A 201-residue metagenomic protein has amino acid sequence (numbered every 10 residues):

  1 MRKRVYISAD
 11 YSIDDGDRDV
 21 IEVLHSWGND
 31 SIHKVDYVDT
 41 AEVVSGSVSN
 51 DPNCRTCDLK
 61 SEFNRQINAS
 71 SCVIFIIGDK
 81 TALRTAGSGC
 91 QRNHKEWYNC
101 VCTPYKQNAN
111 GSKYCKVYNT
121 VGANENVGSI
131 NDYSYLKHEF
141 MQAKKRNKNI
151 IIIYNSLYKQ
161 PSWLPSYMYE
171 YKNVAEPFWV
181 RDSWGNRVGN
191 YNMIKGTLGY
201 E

Functional and structural regions predicted by a protein language model:
M1-V73, I77, G196-E201: Conserved N-terminal substructure of TIR/SEFIR domains
R4, Y154-E201: C-terminal interaction surface of TIR/SEFIR-family domains
D14-D17, A82-A86, K159-P165: Short catalytic/ligand-binding loop motif for oxyanion handling, primarily in non-cytosolic enzymes, centered on
S31-E62, D79-G89, H94-K116, T120-I130: Conserved BB-loop
Q66, E139-Q142: Hydrophobic/aromatic ligand-binding patch that stacks against planar heteroaromatic rings of cofactors or nucleotides
G78-D79, S156: Flexible loop residues that form catalytic and substrate-binding hotspots at small-molecule/glycan-binding clefts
S134: Winged helix-turn-helix DNA-binding recognition segment
K145-I150: A short helix->loop->beta-strand "cap" motif at the edges of active sites that frequently abuts
